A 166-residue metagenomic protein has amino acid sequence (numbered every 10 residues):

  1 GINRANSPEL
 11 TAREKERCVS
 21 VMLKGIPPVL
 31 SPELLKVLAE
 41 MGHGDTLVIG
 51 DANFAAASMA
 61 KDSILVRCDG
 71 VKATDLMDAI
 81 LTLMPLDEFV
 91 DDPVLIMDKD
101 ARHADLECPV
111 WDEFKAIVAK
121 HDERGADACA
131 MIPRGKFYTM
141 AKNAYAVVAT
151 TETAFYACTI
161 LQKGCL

Functional and structural regions predicted by a protein language model:
G1-V21: Short, Lys/Arg-enriched N-terminal segments with co-localized hydrophobic residues within the first ~10-30 amino acids
S20-D69: Long, hydrophobic N-terminal alpha-helical segment
K24, D45-V48, S63-L65, D87-I96 (+3 more regions): Structural motif
V37, M41-G44, A79-D87, E113 (+2 more regions): Change "in soluble alpha/beta enzymes" to "in soluble alpha/beta proteins
A55, E88-F89, L161, C165-L166: Conserved phosphate- and dinucleotide-binding cores of soluble alpha/beta proteins, encompassing both enzyme active
A60-D92: A phosphate-binding glycine/aspartate-rich beta-alpha loop in the early core of alpha/beta enzymes
I64-C68, I96-E107: Short, glycine/charged-rich beta-strand-loop motifs at protein surfaces that mediate ligand recognition and catalysis
A101-L166: Glycine-rich, aromatic-bearing surface loops/beta-hairpins
